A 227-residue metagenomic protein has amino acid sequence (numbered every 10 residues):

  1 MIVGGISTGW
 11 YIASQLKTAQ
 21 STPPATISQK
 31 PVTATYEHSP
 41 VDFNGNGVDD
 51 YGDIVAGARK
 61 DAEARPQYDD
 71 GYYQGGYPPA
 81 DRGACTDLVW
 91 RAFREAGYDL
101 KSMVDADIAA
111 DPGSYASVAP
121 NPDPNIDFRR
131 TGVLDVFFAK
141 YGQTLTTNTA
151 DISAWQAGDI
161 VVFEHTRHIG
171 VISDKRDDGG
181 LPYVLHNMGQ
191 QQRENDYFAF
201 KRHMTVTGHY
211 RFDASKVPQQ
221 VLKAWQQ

Functional and structural regions predicted by a protein language model:
M1-W10: Hydrophobic membrane-insertion alpha-helices, especially the h-region of bacterial N-terminal signal peptides
G9-K17: N-terminal membrane-targeting segments
L16-F138: N-terminal capping segments
A109-Q190: ...with weaker cross-activation on analogous glycine-rich loops/strands in unrelated enzymes
G180-Q227: Low-complexity, Gly/Ser/Thr/Pro-rich intrinsically disordered linker/tail segments
